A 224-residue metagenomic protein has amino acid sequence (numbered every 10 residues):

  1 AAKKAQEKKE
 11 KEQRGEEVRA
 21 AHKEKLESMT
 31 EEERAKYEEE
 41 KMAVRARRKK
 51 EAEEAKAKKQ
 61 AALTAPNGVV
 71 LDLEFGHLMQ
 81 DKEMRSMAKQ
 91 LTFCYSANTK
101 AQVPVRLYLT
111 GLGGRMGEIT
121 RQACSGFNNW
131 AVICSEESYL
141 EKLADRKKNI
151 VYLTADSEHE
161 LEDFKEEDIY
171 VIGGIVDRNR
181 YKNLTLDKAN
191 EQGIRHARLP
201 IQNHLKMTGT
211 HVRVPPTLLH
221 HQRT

Functional and structural regions predicted by a protein language model:
A1-H159: RNA substrate-binding interface of SAM-dependent RNA methyltransferases
A61-T64, T99-A101, A144-R146, E162-K165 (+3 more regions): Intrinsically disordered, low-complexity regulatory regions enriched in Ser/Pro/Gly/Thr and acidic residues
L78-Q80, R115-E118, H159-E162, R178-Y181 (+2 more regions): Eukaryotic short linear interaction motifs
E167-T224: C-terminal folded domains that constitute the principal catalytic or ligand-binding module of multi-domain proteins
